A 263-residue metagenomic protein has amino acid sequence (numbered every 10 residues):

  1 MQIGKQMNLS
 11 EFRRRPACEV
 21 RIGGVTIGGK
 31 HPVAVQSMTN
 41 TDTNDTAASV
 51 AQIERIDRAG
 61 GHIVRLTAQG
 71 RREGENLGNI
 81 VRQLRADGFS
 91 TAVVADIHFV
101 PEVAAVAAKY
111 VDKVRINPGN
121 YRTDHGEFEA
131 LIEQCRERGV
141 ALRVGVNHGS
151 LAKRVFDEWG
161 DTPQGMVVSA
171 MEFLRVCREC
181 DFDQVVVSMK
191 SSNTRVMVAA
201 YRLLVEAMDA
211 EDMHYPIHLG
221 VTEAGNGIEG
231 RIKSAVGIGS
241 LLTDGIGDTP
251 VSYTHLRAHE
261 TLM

Functional and structural regions predicted by a protein language model:
Q2-Q36: N-terminal amphipathic alpha-helix/helix-capping segment at the start of soluble metabolic enzymes
V33-A48, V94-A95, F156-G165, G225-G230: Active-site mouth loops of central-metabolism enzymes
V33-T39, V64-L66, V93-A95, V114-I116 (+6 more regions): Hydrophobic faces of well-ordered beta-strands that scaffold small-molecule active sites in alpha/beta enzyme cores
G61-I80, P118-R122, S188-S192: Glycine-rich, proline-tolerant flexible connector loops at the mouths of alpha/beta enzymes
E73-V93, Q134-G139, L204-E211: Alpha-helix-loop-beta-strand connector modules within alpha/beta enzyme cores
T123-C180: Conserved anion-binding
R154-V167, Y215-I246: Active-site-adjacent loop and "lid" segments of alpha/beta metabolic enzymes
T254-T261: Conserved small/polar residues in nucleotide/adenosyl-binding loops
